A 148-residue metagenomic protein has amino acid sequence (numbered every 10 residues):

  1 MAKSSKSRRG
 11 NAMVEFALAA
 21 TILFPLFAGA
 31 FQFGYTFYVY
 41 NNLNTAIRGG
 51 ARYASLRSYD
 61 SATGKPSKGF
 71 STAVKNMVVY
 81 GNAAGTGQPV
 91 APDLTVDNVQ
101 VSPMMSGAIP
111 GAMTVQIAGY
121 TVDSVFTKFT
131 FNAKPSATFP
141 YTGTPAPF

Functional and structural regions predicted by a protein language model:
M1-R9: N-terminal leader/signal peptides at the extreme start of proteins
A2, T45-F148: Short, conserved structural patches
A12-F31: Alpha-helical hydrophobic helix detector
A28-F31, Y35-T36, R52-S55: Short amphipathic alpha-helical interface segments enriched in basic and hydrophobic/aromatic residues, used as
Y35-A46: Membrane-proximal amphipathic alpha-helices that sit immediately adjacent to an N-terminal transmembrane/signal-anchor
